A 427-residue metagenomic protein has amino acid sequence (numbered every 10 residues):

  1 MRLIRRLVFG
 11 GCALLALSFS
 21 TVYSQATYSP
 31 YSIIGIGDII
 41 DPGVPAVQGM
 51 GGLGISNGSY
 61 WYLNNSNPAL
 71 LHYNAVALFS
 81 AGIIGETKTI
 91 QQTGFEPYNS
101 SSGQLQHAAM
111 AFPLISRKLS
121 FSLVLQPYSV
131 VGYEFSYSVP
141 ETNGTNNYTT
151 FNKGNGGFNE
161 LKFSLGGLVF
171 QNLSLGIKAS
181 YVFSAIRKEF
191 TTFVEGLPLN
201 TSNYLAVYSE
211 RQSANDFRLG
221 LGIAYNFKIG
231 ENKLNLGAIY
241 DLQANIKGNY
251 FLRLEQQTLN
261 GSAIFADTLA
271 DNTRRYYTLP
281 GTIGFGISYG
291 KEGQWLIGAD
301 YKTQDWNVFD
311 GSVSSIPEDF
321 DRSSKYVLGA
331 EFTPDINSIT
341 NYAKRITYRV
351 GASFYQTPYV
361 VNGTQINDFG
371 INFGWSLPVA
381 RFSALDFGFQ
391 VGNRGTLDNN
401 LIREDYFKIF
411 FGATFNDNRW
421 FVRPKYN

Functional and structural regions predicted by a protein language model:
M1-S29, N427: Bacterial Sec-dependent N-terminal signal peptides
Q25-N427: Subset of outer-membrane beta-barrel
